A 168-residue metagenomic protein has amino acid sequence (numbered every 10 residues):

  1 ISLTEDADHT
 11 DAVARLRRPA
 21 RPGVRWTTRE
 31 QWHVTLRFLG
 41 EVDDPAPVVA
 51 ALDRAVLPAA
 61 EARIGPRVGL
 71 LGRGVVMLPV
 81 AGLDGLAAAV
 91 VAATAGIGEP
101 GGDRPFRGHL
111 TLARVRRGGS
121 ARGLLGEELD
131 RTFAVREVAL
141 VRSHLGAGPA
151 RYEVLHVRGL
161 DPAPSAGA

Functional and structural regions predicted by a protein language model:
I1-A168: Histidine-dependent nucleotide/RNA phosphoesterase domain, centered on the 2H-phosphoesterase fold with its duplicated
